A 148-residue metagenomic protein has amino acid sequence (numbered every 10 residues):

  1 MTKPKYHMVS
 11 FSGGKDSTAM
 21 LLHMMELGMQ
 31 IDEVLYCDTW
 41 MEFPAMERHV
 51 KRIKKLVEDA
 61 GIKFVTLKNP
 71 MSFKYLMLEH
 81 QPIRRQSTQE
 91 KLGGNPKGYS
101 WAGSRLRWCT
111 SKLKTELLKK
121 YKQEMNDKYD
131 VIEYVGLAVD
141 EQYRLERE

Functional and structural regions predicted by a protein language model:
M1-E148: ATP-dependent adenylation/nucleotidyltransferase module used to activate substrates
